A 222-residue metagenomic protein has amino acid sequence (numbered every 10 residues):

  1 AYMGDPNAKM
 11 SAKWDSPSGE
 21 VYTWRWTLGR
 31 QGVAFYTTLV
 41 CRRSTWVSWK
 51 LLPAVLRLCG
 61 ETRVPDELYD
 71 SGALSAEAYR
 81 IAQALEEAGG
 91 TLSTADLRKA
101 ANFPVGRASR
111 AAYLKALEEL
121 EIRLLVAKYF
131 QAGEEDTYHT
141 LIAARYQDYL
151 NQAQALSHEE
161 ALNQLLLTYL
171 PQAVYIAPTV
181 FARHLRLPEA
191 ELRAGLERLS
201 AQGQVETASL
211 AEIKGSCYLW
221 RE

Functional and structural regions predicted by a protein language model:
A1-E222: Long, low-complexity intrinsically disordered regions
